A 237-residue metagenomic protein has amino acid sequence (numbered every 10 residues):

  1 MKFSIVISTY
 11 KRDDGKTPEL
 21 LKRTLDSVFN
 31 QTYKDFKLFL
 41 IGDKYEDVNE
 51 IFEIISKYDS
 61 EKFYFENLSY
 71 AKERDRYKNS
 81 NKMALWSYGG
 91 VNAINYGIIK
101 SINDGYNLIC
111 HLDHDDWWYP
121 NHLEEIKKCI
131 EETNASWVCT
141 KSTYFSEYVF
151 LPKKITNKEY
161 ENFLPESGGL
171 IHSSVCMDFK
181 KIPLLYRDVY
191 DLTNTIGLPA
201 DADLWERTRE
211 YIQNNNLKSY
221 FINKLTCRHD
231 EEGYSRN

Functional and structural regions predicted by a protein language model:
R23-D35: Short, acidic, metal-binding catalytic loop of nucleotide-sugar glycosyltransferases
F36-Y45, E66-Y70: Short beta-strand/loop segment that forms part of the nucleotide-sugar
I51, Y58-S101: Active-site-proximal specificity loops/subdomain of glycosyltransferases
Y88, K158-C176: A recurrent flexible, glycine/aromatic-enriched loop bordering the glycosyltransferase active site that acts as
Y106-D115: Short beta-strand-to-loop acidic/aromatic patch adjacent to the donor-nucleotide binding site
E124-P152: Conserved donor NDP-sugar-binding/catalytic core segment of glycosyltransferases
T143-L151, Y220-N237: Active-site donor/metal-binding and catalytic loop motifs of nucleotide-sugar-dependent glycosylation enzymes
T195-L204: Acidic donor-binding loop at a coil-to-helix junction in glycosyltransferase catalytic cores that engages
